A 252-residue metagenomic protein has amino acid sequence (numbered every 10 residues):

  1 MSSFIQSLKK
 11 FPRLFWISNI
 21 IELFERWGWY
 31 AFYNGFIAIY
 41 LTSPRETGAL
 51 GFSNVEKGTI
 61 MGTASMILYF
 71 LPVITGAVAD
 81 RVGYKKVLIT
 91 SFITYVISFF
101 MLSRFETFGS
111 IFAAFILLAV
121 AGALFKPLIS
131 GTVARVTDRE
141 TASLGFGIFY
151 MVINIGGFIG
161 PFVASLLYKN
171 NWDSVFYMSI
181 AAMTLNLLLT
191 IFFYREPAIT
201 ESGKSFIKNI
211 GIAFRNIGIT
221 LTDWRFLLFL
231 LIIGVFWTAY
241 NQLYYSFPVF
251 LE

Functional and structural regions predicted by a protein language model:
F32-E56, Y245-E252: Short amphipathic helix-loop junctions that connect adjacent transmembrane helices in Major Facilitator Superfamily/SLC
T59-A77: Central cavity-lining transmembrane alpha-helices of secondary-active solute carriers, predominantly the Major
I93-T107: C-terminal ends and interior cores of transmembrane alpha-helices in multi-pass membrane transporters/permeases
L124-D138: Intracellular juxtamembrane helix-capping segments at the cytosolic ends of symmetry-related transmembrane helices
T141-Y168, A182-M183: Glycine-rich segments within core transmembrane alpha-helices of 12-TM secondary carriers
D173-F192: Symmetry-related core transmembrane helices of the 12-TM Major Facilitator Superfamily/SLC fold
Y194-R215: Flexible cytoplasmic inter-helical loops of multi-pass small-molecule transporters
